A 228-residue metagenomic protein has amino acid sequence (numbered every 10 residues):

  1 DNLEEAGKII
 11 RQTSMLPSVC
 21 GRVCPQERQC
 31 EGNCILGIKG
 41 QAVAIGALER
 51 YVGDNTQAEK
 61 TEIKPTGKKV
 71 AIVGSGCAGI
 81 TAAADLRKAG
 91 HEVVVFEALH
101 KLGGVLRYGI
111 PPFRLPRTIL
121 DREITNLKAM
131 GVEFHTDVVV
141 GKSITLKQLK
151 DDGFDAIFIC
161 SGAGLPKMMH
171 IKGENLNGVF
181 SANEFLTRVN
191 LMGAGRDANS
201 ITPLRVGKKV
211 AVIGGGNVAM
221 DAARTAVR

Functional and structural regions predicted by a protein language model:
D1-N2, G21-V52, V94, A98-K101 (+1 more regions): Iron-sulfur cluster-binding cysteine motifs and their immediate structural context in ferredoxin-like electron-transfer
D1-R22, K39-K64, V189-M192: Ferredoxin-type iron-sulfur electron-transfer modules in oxidoreductases and energy-metabolism complexes
L3, P17, V23, E27 (+5 more regions): Generic structural signal for well-ordered, non-membrane alpha-helical segments in soluble metabolic enzymes
Q12, Q26-Q29, Q41, Q57 (+2 more regions): Residue-identity detector for glutamine
E49-R228: Residues forming the flavin
